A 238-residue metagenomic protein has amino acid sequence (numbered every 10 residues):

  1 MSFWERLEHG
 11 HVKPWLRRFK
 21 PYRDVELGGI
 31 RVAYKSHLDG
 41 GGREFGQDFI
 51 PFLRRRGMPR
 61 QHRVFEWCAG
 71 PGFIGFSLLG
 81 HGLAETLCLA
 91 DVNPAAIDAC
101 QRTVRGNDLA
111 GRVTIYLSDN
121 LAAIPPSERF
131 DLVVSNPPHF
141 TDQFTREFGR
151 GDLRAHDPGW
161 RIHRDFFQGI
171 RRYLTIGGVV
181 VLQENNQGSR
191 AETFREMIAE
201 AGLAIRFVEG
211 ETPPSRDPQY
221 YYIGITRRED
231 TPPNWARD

Functional and structural regions predicted by a protein language model:
M1-R23: N-terminal auxiliary segments of SAM/dcSAM-dependent transferases
Y34-P51: Conserved SAM-binding loop and adjacent beta-strand
G41-G46, W67, P158-H163: Short, conserved glycine- and acidic-residue-centered signature motifs in active-site or ligand-binding loops
G46-P126, L132-S135, T141-Q143: Conserved SAM/SAH cofactor-binding pocket of Class I
Q101-R102, T145-F148, T193-E196: Short amphipathic alpha-helical segments
S135-D165: Mobile active-site "lid"/loop adjacent to the S-adenosyl-L-methionine
I162-T212, D217-P218: Conserved Class I SAM-dependent methyltransferase catalytic core
A201-L203, T212-D238: Core SAM-dependent methyltransferase catalytic element
